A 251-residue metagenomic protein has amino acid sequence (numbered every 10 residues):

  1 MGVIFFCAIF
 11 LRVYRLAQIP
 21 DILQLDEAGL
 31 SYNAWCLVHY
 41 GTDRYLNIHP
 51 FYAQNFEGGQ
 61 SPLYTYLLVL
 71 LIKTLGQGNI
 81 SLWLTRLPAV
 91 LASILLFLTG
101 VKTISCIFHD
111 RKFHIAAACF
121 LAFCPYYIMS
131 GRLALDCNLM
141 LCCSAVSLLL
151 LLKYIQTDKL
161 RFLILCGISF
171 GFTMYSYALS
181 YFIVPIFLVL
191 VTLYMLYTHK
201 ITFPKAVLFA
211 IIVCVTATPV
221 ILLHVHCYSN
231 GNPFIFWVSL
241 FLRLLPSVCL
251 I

Functional and structural regions predicted by a protein language model:
M1-Y14, L95, S105, I115 (+2 more regions): Start-transfer (signal-anchor) and selected internal transmembrane alpha helices of multi-pass inner/ER membrane
I4, G100-F123: Transmembrane-helix signature of polytopic, membrane-embedded enzymes that assemble or transfer cell-envelope glycans
A8-L11, A117-A122, F170, M174: Short helix- or helix-capping micro-motifs that position conserved polar/aromatic residues at function-defining sites
V13-L16, A28-G58, L63-Y66, L70-T74: Extracytosolic helix-loop segments that constitute the early lumenal/periplasmic catalytic or substrate-binding loops
L30-Y40, F172-Y175, Y181-I251: Transmembrane-lumen/periplasm boundary regions of multi-pass, lipid-linked membrane glycan transferases
W83-H109, V146, L150: Transmembrane-helix motifs of polytopic, lipid-linked glycan transferases
T85, A89, Y126-C137, L179: Short acidic/glycine- and proline-prone juxtamembrane loop motifs at membrane-interface regions of multi-pass membrane
S105-R111, A145-L163, T173, T198: Membrane-interface transmembrane helices that cradle and orient dolichyl/undecaprenyl
